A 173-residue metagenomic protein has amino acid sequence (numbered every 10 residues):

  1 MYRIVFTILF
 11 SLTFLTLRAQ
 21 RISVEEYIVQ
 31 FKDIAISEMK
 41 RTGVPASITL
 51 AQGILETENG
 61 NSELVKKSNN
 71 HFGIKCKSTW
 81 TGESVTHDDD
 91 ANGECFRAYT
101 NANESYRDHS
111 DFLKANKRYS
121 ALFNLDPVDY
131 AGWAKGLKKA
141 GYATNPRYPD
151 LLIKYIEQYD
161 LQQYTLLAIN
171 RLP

Functional and structural regions predicted by a protein language model:
M1-I8: Sec-dependent signal peptide recognition, specifically the positively charged N-region followed immediately by
Y2, L17-P173: Catalytic cores of secreted/periplasmic lytic hydrolases that degrade extracellular macromolecules
L9-R18: Hydrophobic h-region of N-terminal signal peptides that target proteins for export in Gram-negative bacteria
